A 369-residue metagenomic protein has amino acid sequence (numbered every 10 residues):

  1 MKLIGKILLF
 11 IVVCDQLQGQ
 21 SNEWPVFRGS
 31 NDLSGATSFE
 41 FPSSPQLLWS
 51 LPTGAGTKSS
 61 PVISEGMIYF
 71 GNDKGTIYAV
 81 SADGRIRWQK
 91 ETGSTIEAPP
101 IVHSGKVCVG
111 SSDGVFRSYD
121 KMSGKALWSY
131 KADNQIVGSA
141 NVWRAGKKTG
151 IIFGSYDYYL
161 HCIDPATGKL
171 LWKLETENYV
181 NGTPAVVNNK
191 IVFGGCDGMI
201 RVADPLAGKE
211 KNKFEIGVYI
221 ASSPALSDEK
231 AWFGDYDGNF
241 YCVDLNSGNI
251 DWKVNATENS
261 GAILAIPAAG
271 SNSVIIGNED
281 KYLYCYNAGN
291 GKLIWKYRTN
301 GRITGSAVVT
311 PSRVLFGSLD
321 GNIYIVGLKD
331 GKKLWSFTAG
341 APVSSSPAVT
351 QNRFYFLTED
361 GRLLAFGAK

Functional and structural regions predicted by a protein language model:
M1-S21: Bacterial Sec-dependent N-terminal signal peptides
S21, R28-N31, S43, W49-V62 (+14 more regions): Extracytoplasmic beta-rich repeat domains
L33-S38, Q46: Short, tryptophan-glycine- and acidic/Ser/Thr-enriched carbohydrate-recognition patches
G71, R85, G110, G194 (+4 more regions): Glycine-rich phosphate/oxyanion-binding loops and their immediately adjacent helices within cytosolic catalytic domains
N72-A82: Beta-propeller domains
S81-R85, D120-S123, D164-T167, D204-G208 (+4 more regions): Short loop/turn segments that connect beta-strands within beta-propeller blades
